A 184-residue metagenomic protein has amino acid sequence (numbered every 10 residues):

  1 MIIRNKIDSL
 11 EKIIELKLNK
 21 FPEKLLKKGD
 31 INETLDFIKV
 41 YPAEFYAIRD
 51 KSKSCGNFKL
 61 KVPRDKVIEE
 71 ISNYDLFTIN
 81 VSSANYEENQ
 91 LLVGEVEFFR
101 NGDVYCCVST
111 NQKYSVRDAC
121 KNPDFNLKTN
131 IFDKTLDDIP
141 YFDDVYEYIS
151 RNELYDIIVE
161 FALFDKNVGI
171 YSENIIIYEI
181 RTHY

Functional and structural regions predicted by a protein language model:
M1-Y184: Nucleotide/phosphate-binding sheet-loop regions of phosphoryl- and nucleotidyl-transfer enzymes
